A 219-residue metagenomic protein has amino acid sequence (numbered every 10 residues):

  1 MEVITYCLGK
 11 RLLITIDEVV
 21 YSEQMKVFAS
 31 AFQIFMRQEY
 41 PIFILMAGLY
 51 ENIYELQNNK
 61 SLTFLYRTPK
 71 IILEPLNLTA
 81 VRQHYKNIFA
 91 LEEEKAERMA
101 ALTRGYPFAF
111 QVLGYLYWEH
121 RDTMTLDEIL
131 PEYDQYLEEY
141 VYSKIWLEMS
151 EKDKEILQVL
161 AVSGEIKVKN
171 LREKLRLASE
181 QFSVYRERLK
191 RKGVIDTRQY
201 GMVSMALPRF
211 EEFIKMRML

Functional and structural regions predicted by a protein language model:
M1-E51, N58-N59: Conserved Walker B catalytic segment
Y21, L49-Y54, N77-T79, Y117 (+1 more regions): Conserved nucleotide-binding/hydrolysis micro-motifs of P-loop NTPases
T68-A96: Conserved small helical "lid"/interfacial subdomain of P-loop NTPases
E94-F108: A short helix-loop-helix "switch/interaction" segment in the helical subdomain of ASCE P-loop NTPases
Q111-Q181: Winged-helix-like regulatory helical subdomains adjacent to P-loop NTPase cores
L175-K192, T197-Y200: Short amphipathic alpha-helical interaction segments
R198-V203, P208: Short, Lys/Arg-rich nucleic-acid/phosphate-binding segment
P208-L219: Short, amphipathic alpha-helical interaction segments positioned at domain boundaries
